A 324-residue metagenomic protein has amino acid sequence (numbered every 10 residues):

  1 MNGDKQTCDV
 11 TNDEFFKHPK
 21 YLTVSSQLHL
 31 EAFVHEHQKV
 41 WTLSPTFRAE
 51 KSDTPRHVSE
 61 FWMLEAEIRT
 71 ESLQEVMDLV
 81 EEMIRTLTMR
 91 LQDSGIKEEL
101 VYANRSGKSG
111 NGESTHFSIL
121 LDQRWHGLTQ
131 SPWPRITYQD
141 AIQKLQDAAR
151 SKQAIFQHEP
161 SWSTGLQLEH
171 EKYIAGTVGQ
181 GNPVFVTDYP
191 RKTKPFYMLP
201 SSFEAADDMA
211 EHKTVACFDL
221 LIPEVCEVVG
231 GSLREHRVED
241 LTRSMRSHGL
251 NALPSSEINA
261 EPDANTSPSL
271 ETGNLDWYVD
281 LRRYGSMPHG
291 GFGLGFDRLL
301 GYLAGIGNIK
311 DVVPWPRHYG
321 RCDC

Functional and structural regions predicted by a protein language model:
M1-E71, T272, D280-R282, G301: Class II aminoacyl-tRNA synthetase-like tRNA-binding/catalytic domains
M1-V10, E82-V225, S247-M287: Metal-assisted phosphate- and nucleotidyl-transfer catalytic regions
P19-Y21, Q38-V40, N182-F185, D219 (+2 more regions): Beta-sheet entry/capping signal
L22, A66, A141, V186 (+2 more regions): A residue-level signal for conserved active-site and pocket-lining positions in enzyme catalytic cores
H29-E31, R48-D53, S72, K192-F196 (+6 more regions): Flexible loop/turn segments at secondary-structure boundaries
H35-H37, S72-D93: His/Asp/Glu-rich mid-to-C-terminal helical/loop segments that flank catalytic regions of hydrolases
E65-V76, E224-E227: A generic structural motif
S232-C324: Active-site pocket scaffolds in enzymes
